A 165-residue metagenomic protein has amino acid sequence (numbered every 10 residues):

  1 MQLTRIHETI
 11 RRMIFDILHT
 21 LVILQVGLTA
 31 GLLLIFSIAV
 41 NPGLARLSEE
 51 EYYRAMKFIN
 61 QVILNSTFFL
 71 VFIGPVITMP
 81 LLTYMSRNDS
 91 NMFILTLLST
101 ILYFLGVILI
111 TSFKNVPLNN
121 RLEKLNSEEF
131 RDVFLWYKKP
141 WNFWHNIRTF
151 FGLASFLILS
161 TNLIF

Functional and structural regions predicted by a protein language model:
M1-R12: Short, Lys/Arg-enriched N-terminal segments with co-localized hydrophobic residues within the first ~10-30 amino acids
I14-G27, N91-L105: Interfacial segments of alpha-helical transmembrane regions
D16-L18, V26-I73, N119-K139: Interfacial loop at the N-terminal end of multi-pass membrane proteins
Q25-L28, T78, L102-Y103, F151 (+1 more regions): Hydrophobic residues within membrane-embedded alpha-helical segments of Major Facilitator Superfamily
I38-V40, M56, P75-D89, K114: Membrane-helix exit/interface motif
V71-L82, R148-F156: Core segments of transmembrane alpha-helices that mediate helix-helix packing or line hydrophobic substrate/ligand
F104-F113: Mid-bilayer segments of alpha-helical transmembrane spans in multi-pass integral membrane proteins that mediate
S160-F165: Juxtamembrane boundary at the C-terminal end of a transmembrane helix
